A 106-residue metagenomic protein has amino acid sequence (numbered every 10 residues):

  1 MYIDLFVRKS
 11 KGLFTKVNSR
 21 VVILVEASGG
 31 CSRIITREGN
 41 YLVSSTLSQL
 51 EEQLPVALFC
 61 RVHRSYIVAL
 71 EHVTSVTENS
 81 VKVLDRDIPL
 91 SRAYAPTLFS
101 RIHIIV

Functional and structural regions predicted by a protein language model:
M1-K82: Conserved binding/recognition cores within well-folded domains
E71-S100: C-terminal structural segments of small proteins and small subunits
